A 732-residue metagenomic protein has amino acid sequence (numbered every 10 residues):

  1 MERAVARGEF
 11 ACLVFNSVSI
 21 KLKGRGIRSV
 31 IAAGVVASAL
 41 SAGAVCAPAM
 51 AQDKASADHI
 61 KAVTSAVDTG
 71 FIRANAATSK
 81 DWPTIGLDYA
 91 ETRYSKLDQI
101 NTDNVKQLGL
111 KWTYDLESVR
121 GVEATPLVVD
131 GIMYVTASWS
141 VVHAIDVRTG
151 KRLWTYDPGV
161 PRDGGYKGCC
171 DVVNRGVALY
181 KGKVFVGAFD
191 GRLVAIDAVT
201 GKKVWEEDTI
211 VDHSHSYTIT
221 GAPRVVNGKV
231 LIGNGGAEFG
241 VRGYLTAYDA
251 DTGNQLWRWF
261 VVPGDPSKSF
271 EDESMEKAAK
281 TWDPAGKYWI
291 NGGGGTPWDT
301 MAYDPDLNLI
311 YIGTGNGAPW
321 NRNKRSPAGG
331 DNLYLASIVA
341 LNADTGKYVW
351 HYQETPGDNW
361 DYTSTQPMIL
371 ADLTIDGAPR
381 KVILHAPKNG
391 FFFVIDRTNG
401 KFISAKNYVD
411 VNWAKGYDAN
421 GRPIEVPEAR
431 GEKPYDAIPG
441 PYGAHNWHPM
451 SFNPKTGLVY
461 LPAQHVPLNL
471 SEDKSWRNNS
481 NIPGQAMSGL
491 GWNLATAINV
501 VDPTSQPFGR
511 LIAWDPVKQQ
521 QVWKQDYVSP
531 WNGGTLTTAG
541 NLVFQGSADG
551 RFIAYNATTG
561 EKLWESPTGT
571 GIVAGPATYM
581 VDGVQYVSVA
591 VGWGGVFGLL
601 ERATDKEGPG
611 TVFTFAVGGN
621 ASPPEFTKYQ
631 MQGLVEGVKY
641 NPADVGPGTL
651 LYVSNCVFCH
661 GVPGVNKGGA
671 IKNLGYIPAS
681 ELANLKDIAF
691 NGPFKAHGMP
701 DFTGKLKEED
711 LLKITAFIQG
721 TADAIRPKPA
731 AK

Functional and structural regions predicted by a protein language model:
D53-L110, K268-E276, R422-P423, V500-V501 (+1 more regions): Blade/loop signatures of beta-propeller domains
W82-G86, V119-V141, Y166-R192, T218-F239 (+9 more regions): Repeat-blade elements of multi-bladed beta-propeller folds
L87, R397, C659-N666, F690-N691 (+2 more regions): Detector for the c-type heme attachment site
Y114-T125, T155-A178, E206-A222, F260-T300 (+9 more regions): Extracytoplasmic beta-rich repeat domains
G187, T703-K732: C-terminal capping alpha-helices of c-type cytochrome domains
K628-L651, K667, A731: Electrostatic cytochrome c docking/interface patches
G648, Y652-P663, M699, G704 (+1 more regions): The canonical Cys-X-X-Cys-His
G661-F694: Gly/Gly-Pro-rich "capping" loops immediately C-terminal to redox-active cysteine motifs in periplasmic/lumenal
